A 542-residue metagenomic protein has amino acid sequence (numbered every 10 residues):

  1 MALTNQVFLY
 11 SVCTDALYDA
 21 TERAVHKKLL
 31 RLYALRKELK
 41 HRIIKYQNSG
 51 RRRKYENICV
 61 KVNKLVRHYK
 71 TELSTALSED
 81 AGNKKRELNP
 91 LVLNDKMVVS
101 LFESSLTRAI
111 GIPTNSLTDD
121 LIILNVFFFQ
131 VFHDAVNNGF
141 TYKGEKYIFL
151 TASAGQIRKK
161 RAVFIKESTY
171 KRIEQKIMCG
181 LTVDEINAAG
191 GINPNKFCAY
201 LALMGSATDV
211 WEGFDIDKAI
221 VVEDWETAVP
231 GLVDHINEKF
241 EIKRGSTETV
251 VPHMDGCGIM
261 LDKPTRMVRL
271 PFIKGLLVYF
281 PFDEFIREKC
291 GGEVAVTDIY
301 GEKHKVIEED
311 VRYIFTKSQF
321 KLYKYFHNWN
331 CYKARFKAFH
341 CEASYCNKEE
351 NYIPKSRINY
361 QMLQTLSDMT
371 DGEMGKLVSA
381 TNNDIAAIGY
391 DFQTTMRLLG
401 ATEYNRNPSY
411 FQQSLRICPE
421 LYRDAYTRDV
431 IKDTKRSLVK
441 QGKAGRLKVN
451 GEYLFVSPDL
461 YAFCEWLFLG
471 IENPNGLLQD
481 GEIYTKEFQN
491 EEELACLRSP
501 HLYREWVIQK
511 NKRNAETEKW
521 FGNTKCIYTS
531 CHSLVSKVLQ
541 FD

Functional and structural regions predicted by a protein language model:
M1-Q540: Conserved small-residue
